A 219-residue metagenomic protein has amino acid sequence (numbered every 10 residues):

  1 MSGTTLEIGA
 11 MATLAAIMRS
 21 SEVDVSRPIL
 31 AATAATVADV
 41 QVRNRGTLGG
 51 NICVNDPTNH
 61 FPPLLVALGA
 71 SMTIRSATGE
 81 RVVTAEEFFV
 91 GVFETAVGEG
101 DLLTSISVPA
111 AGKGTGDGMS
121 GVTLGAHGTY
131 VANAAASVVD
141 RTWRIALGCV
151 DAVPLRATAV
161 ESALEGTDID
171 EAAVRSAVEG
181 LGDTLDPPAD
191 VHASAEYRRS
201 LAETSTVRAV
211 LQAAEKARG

Functional and structural regions predicted by a protein language model:
M1-G219: C-terminal structural segment of proteins
